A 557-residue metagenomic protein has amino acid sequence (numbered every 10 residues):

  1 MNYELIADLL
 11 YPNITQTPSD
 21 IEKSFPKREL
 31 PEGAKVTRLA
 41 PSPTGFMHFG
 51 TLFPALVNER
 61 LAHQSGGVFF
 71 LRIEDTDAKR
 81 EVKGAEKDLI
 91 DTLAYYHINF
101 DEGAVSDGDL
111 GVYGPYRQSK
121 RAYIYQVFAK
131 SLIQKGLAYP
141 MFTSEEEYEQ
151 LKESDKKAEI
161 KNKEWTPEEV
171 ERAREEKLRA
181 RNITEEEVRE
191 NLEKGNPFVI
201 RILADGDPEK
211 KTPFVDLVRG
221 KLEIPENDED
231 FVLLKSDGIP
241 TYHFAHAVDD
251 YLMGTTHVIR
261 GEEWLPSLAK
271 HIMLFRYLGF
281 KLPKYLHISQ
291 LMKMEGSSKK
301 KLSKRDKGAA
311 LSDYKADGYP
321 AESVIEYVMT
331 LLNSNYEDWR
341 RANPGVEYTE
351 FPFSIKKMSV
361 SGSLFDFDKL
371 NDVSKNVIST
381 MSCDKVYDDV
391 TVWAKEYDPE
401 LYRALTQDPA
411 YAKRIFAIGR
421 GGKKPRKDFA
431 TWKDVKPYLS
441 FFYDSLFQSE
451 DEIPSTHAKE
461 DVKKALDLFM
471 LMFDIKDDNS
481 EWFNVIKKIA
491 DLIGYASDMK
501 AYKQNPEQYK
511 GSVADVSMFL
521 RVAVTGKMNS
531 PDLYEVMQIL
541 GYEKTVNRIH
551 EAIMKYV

Functional and structural regions predicted by a protein language model:
N2-N162, P266-F280, S323: N-terminal Rossmann-like or analogous alpha/beta NTP/dinucleotide-binding catalytic cores that position adenine
A34-R38, F70, K307, E347-I355 (+2 more regions): Short amphipathic alpha-helical segments and their helix-coil junctions
T37-T44, F70-D75, L252-V258, A309-A310 (+3 more regions): Glycine- and acidic
N58, L89, L132, G136 (+8 more regions): Residue-level signal for inorganic ion chemistry
E81, R121-I124, A316, G362 (+2 more regions): Secondary-structure capping and boundary motifs in well-ordered enzyme cores
Y139-P140, S144-H287, M292-K300, A310 (+1 more regions): Active-site cores that bind ATP or allylic diphosphates and position pyrophosphate for catalysis
L278-T456, T525-V557: Catalytic adenosine-cofactor/nucleotide-binding cores of aminoacyl-tRNA synthetases and other
K487-I493, S497-L540, K544: Helix-rich, typically C-terminal accessory recognition domains appended to large enzymatic cores
